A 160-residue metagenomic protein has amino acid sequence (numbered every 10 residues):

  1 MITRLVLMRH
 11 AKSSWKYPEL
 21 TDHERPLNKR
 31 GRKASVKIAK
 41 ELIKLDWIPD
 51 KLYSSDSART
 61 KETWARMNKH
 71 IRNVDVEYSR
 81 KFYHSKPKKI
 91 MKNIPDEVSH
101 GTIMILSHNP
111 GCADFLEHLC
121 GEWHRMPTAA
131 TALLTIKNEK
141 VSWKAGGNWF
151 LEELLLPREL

Functional and structural regions predicted by a protein language model:
I2-S85, W123-M126: Active-site-proximal alpha-helix that buttresses catalytic centers in soluble enzyme cores
E41, R66-H70, D96, H118 (+1 more regions): Active-site catalytic microenvironments for nucleophilic, acid-base chemistry
T63-M67, I90, F115-L116: Hydrophobic packing residues within well-ordered alpha-helices of enzyme cores
E77, Y83, K140-L160: Functional cleft and adjacent loop/helix regions within the main domain that mediate ligand binding or catalysis
Y83-I94: Short alpha-helix plus adjacent loop in nuclease-associated cores
D96-M104, N109-A130: Non-DNA-binding regulatory cores of transcription-related proteins, predominantly C-terminal effector-binding
E122-E152: Domain-level recognition of soluble alpha/beta enzyme cores, biased toward histidine phosphatases/phosphomutases
